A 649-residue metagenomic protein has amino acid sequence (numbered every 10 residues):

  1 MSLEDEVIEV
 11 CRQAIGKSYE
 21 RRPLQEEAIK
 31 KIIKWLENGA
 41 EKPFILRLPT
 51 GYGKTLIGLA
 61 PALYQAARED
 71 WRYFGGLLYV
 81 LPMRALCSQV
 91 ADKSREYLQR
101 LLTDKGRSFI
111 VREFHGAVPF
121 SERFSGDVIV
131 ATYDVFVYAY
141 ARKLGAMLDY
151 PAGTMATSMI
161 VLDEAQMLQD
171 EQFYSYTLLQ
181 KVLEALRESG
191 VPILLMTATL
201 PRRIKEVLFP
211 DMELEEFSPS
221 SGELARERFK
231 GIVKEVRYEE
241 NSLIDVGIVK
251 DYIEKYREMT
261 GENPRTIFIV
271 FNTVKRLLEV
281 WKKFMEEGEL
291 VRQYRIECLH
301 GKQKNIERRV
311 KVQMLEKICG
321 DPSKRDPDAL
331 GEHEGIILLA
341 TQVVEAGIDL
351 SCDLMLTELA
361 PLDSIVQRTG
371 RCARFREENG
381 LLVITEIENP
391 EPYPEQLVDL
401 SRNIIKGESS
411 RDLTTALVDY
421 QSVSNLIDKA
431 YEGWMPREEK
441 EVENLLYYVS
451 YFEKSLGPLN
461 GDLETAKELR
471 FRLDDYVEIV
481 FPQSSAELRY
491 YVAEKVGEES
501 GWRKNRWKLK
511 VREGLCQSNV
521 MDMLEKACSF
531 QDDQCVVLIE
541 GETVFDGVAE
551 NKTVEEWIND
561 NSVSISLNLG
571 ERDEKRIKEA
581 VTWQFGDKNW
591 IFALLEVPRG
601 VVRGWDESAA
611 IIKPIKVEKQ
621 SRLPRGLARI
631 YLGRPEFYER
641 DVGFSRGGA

Functional and structural regions predicted by a protein language model:
S2-R47: Conserved pre-motif I regulatory segment
E41-P61: Walker A/P-loop
K54-Y64, S175-Q180: Motif I (Walker A/P-loop) of helicase-class P-loop NTPases
T55-I57, Y73-Y97, L200-I204, V274: Conserved Walker A/P-loop ATP-binding site and its immediately adjacent core in helicase/helicase-like ATPase domains
Q99-L144: Inter-Walker segment of RecA-like/P-loop motor cores
Y150, T157-M159, E164-E223: Post-DEXD/H (motif II) to motif III coupling segment of the RecA-like Helicase ATP-binding lobe
P201-T260: Interdomain hinge/linker at the junction between the two RecA-like core domains of SF2 helicases
P264, E279-E286, L290, C298-R309 (+4 more regions): C-terminal helicase lobe and adjacent C-terminal extensions/tails of nucleic-acid helicase motors
